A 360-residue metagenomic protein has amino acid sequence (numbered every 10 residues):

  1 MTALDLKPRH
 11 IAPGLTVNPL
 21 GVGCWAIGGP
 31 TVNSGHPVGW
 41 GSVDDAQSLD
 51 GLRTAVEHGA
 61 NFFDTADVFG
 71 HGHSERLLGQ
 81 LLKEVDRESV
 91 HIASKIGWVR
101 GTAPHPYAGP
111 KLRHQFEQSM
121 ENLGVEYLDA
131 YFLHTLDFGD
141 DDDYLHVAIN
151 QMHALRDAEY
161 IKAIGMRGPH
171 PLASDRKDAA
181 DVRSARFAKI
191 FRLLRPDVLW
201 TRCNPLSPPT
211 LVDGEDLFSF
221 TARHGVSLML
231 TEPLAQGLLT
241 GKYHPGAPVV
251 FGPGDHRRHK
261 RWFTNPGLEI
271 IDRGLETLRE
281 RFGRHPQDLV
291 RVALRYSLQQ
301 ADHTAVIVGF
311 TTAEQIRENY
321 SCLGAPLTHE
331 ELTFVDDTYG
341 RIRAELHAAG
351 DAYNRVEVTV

Functional and structural regions predicted by a protein language model:
M1-V90, K189: N-terminal binding-site loop/beta-alpha segment at the start of enzyme catalytic domains that lines or forms
H10, V17-G21, N61-F62, S89-K95 (+5 more regions): Structural preference for beta-strand elements that scaffold enzyme active sites
V32-A46, V99-K111, D137-G139, P171-A180: Active-site mouth loops of central-metabolism enzymes
S42-A55, Y107-L123, D178-I190: Short, acidic/polar
L49-V56, G79-L82, M120, I149 (+3 more regions): A structural alpha-helix within SAM-dependent methyltransferase catalytic domains
V85-Y107, H134-T135: Structural motif corresponding to the early beta-alpha repeats
M120-G139: Active-site groove signature of glycoside hydrolases
L136-D337, I342, V356-V360: Beta/alpha (TIM)-barrel catalytic core signal, keyed to glycine-rich beta->alpha loops juxtaposed to Asp/Glu that bind
